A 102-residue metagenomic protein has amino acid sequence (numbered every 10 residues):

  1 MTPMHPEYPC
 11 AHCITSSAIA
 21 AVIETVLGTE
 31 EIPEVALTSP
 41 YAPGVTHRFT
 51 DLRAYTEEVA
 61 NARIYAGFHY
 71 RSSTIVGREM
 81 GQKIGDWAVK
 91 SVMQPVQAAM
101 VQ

Functional and structural regions predicted by a protein language model:
M1-Q102: Membrane-embedded catalytic cores of phosphoryl/pyrophosphoryl-handling enzymes
